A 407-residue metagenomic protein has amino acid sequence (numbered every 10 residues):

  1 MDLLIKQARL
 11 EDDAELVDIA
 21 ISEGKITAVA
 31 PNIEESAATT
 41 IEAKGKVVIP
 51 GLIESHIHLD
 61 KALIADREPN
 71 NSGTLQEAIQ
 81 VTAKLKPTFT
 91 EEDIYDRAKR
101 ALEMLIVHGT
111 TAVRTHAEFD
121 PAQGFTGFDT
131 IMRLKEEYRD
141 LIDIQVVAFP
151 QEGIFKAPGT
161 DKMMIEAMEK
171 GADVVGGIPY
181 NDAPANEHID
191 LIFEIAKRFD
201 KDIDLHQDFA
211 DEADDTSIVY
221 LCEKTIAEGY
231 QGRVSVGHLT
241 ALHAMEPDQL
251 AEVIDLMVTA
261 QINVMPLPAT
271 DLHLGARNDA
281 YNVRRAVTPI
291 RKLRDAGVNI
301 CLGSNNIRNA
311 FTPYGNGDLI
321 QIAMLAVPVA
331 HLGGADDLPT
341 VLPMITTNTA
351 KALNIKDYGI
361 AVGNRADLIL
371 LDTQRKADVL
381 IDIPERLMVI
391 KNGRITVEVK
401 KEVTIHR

Functional and structural regions predicted by a protein language model:
M1-I49: Histidine-rich, glycine-flanked metal-binding segment
A8, G24, G45, H56 (+11 more regions): Divalent metal-coordination and catalytic microenvironments
K46-E68, A210-D211: Di-metal (Zn2+ and/or Mg2+/Mn2+) metal-binding site signature of metallo-dependent hydrolases with the MBL/beta-CASP
A62-I94, F199, S217-S235, V258-N263 (+2 more regions): Active-site gating loops and adjacent loop-to-helix segments of metal-dependent hydrolytic enzymes
A65-H116, A122-E137, K162-E169: Alpha-helical scaffold segments that flank or form the walls of functional sites
T126-D140, A157-N263, A280-L302, Y358: Histidine/acidic residue-rich metal-binding segments in metalloenzymes
D202, E223-V234, T270-L274, R284-L371: His/Asp/Glu-enriched, well-ordered alpha-helical/loop segment that forms or immediately abuts the divalent-metal
K351, V362-R407: C-terminal cap of metal-dependent C-N hydrolases
